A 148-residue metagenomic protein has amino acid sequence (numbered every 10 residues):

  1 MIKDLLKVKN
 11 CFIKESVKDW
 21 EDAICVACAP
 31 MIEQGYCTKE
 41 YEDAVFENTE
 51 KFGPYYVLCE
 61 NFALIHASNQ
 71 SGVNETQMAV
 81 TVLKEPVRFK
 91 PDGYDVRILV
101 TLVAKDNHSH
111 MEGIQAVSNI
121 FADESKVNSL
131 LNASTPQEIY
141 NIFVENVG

Functional and structural regions predicted by a protein language model:
M1-G148: Cytosolic covalent-transfer regions centered on His/Cys nucleophiles that carry phosphoryl or persulfide groups
